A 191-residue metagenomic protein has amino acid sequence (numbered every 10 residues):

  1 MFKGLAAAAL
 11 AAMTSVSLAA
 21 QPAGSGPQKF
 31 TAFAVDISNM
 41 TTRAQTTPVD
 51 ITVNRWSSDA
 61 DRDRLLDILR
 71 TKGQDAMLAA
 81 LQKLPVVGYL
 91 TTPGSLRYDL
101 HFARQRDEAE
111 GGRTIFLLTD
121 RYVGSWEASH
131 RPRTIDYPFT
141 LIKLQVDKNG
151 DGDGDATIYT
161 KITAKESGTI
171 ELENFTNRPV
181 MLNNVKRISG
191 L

Functional and structural regions predicted by a protein language model:
M1: Electrostatic, structured charged patches in enzyme active sites and in nucleic-acid/phosphate-binding
G4-S17: Bacterial N-terminal signal peptides
P22-T71, D75-L191: Long, low-hydrophobicity ectodomains and other hydrophilic envelope-associated domains
